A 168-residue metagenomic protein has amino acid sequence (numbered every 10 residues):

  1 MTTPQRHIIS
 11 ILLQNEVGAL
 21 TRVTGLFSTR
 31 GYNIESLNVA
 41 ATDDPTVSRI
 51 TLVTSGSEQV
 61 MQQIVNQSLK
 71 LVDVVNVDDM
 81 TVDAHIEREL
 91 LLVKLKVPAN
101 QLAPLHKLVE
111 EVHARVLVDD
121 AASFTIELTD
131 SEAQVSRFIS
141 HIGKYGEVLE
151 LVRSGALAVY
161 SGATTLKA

Functional and structural regions predicted by a protein language model:
M1-S48, V53-A168: Long, contiguous binding/interaction regions
